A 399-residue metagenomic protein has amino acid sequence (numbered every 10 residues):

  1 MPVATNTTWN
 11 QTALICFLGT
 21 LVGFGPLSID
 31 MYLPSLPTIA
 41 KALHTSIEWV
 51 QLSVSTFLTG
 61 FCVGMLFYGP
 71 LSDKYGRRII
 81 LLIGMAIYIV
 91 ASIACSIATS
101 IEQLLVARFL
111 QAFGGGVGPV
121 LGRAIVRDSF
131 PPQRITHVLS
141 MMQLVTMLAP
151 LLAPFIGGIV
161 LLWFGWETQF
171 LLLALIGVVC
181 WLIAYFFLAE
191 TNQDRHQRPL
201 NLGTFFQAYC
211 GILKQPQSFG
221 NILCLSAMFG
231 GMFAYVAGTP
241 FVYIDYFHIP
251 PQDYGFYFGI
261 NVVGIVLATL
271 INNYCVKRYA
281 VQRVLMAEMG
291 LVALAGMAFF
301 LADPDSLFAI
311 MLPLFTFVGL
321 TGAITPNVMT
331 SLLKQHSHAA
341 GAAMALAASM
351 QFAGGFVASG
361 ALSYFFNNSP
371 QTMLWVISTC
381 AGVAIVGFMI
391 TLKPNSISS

Functional and structural regions predicted by a protein language model:
P2-T7, T191-N221: Juxtamembrane intracellular "pre-TM" segments in multi-pass secondary transporters
H44, G76, I97-Q103, G114 (+2 more regions): Helix-breaking motifs and short loop linkers at transmembrane-helix boundaries and internal kinks in secondary membrane
V63-E102: Conserved MFS/SLC helix-loop-helix module at the cytosolic interface between two early adjacent transmembrane helices
I79-I93, R283-A298: Structural signature of the two symmetry-related core transmembrane helices
I87-A94, E102-L110, F308-L314: Paired small-residue
Q103, P132, S140-F186: Helix-loop-helix hairpin linking two adjacent transmembrane segments in secondary transporters
A107-L148: Cytoplasmic helix-loop-helix junction between adjacent transmembrane helices in 12-TM secondary transporters
L333-Q371, V376-I377: A late C-terminal transmembrane helix in Major Facilitator Superfamily
